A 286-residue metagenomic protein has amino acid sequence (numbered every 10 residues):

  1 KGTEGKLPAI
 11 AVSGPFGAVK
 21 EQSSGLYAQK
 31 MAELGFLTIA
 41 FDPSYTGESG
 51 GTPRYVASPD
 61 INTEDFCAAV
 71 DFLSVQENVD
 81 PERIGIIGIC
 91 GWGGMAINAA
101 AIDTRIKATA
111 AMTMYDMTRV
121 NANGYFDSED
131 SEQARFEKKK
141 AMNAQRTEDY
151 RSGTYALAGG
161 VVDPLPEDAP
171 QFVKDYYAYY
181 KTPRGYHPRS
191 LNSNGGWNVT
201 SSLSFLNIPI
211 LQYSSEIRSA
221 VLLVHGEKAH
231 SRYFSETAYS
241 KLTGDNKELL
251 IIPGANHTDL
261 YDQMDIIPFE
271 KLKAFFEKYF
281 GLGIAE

Functional and structural regions predicted by a protein language model:
K6, G17-Q29, P43, F234-S235: The serine-hydrolase catalytic nucleophile loop
S23, V56-E77: Alpha/beta-hydrolase active-site loop
K30-G50: Conserved alpha/beta-hydrolase
E77-G91: Alpha/beta-hydrolase fold nucleophile elbow
I97-K181: Alpha/beta-hydrolase-fold enzymes
I217, L223-H225: Short beta-strand/loop motif that positions the catalytic acidic residue of the alpha/beta-hydrolase fold
E227-E248: Conserved loop-alpha-helix segment in the C-terminal half of the alpha/beta-hydrolase fold that carries the catalytic
A255-I266: Catalytic histidine-centered segment of alpha/beta-hydrolase-like enzymes
